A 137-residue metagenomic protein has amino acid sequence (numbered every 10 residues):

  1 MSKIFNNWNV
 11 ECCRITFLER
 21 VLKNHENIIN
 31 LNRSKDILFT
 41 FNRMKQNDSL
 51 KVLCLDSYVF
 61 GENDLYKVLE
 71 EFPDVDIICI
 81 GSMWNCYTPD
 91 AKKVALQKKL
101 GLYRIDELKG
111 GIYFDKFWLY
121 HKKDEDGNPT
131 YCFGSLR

Functional and structural regions predicted by a protein language model:
M1-I37: Acidic-basic catalytic patches of nuclease active cores, encompassing PD-(D/E)XK and other metal-cofactor nuclease
R33-N42, D48-L53, Y120-R137: Phospho-regulatory, Ser/Thr- and acidic-rich intrinsically disordered linkers and terminal tails that flank modular
I37-V68, V75-G81: Conserved catalytic cores of phosphodiester-cleaving nucleases, focusing on short active-site segments
L38-N42, D90-A91, F114: Short, solvent-exposed polar/charged micro-motifs at secondary-structure junctions
V68, T88-K98: Short, aromatic/basic amphipathic alpha-helical patches
D74-V75, K98: Structured helix-beta-strand junction loops
C79-C86, D106-G111: Short beta-alpha junction loops
Q97-P129: Charged, structured surface patches that assemble and position nucleic-acid processing machinery
